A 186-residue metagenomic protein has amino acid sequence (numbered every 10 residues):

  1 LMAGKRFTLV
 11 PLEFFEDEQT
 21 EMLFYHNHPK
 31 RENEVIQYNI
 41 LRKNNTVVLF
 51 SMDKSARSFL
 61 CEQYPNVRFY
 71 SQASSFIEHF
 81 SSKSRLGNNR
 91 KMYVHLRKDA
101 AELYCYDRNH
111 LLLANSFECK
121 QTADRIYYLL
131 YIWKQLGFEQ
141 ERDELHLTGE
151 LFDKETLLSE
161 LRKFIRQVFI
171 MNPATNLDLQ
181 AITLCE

Functional and structural regions predicted by a protein language model:
L1-E186: Hydrophobic/aromatic-enriched cytosolic interaction surfaces used to assemble or bind macromolecules
